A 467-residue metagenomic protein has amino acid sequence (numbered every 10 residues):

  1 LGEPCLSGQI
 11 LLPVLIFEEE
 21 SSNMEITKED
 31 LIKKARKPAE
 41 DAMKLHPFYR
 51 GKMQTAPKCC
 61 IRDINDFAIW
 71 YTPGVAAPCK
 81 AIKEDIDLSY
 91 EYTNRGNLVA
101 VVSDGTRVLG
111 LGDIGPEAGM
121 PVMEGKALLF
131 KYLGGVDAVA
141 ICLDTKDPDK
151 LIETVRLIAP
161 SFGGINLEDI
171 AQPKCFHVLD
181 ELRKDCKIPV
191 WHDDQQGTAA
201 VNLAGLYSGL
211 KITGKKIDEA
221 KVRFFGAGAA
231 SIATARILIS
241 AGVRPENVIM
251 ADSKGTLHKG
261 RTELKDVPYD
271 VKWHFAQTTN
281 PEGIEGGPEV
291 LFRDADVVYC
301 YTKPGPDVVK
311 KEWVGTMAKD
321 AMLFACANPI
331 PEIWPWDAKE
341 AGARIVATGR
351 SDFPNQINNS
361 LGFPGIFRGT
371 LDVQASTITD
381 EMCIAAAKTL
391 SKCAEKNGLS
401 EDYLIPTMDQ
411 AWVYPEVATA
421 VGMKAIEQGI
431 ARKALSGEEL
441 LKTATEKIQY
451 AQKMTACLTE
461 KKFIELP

Functional and structural regions predicted by a protein language model:
E25-V190, K424, E446-P467: N-terminal ligand-binding/catalytic initiation module
L109-L111, C175, T198-L203, A227-R236 (+3 more regions): Short glycine/serine/threonine-rich phosphate/pyrophosphate-binding segments that cradle anionic phosphate groups
E117-A127, A200-F292: Glycine-rich phosphate/diphosphate-binding loop of Rossmann-like nucleotide-binding domains
A140, N166-D169, V190-D193, M250 (+4 more regions): General beta-strand structural signal in soluble alpha/beta enzymes
D193, T213, A321-L435, L458-K461: Adenosine-phosphate binding glycine-rich loop
W273-I345, R350-D352: Rossmann-like adenosine-cofactor binding region
